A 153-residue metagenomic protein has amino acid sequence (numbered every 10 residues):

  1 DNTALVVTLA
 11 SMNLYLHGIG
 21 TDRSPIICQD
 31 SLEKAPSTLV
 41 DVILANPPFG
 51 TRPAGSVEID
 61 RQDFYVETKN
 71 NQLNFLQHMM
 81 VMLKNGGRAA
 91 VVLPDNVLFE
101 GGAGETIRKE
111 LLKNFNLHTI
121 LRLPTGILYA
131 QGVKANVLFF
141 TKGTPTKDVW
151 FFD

Functional and structural regions predicted by a protein language model:
N2-T38: S-adenosyl-L-methionine
E33-D153: A conserved structural/catalytic subdomain of Rossmann-like adenosyl-cofactor enzymes
